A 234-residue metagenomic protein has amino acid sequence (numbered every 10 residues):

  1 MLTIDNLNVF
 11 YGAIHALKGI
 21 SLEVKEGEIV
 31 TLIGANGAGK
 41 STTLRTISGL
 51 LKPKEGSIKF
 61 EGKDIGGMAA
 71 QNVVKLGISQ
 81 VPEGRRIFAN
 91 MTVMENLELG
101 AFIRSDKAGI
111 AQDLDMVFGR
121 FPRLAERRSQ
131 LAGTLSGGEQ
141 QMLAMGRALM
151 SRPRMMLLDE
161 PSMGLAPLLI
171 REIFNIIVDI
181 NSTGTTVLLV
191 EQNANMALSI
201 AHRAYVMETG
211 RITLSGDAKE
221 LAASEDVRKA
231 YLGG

Functional and structural regions predicted by a protein language model:
M1-G234: Glycine-rich phosphate-binding loops of nucleotide-dependent enzymes
